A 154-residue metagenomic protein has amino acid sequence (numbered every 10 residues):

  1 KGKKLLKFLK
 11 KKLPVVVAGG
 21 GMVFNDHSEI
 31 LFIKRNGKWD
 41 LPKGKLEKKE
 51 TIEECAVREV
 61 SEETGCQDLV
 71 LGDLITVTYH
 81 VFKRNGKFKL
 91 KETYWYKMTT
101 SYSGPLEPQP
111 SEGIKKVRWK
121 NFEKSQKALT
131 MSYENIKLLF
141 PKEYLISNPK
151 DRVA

Functional and structural regions predicted by a protein language model:
K1-G20: Acidic, metal-coordinating catalytic segment for phosphate/diphosphate chemistry, firing primarily on the Nudix
P14-G19, N36, K91-T93: Short connector loops at helix/strand junctions that flank enzyme active sites, especially segments positioning acidic
P42: Compact nucleic-acid interaction/catalytic patches
L46-E134: Unchanged
E134-A154: Charged phosphate-binding loop/patch that engages nucleotide di/tri-phosphates or the phosphate backbone of nucleic
